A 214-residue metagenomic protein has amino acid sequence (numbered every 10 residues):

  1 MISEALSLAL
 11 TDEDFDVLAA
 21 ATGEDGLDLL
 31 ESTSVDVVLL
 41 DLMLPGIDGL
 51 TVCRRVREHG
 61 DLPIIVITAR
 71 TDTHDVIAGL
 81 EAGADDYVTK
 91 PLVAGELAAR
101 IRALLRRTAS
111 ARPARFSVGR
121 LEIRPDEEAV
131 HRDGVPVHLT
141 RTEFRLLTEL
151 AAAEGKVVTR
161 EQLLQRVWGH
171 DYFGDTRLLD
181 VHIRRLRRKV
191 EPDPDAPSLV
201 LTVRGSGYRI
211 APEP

Functional and structural regions predicted by a protein language model:
M1-L18: Two-component/phosphorelay signaling modules centered on CheY-like receiver
A19-V37: Acidic, metal-coordinating helix/loop segments flanking the phosphotransfer/catalytic sites of two-component signaling
G26, G79-L80, L163: Residue preferences within the helical output face of two-component receiver
T33, P91, A153-E154: Short helix/strand-capping hinge loops at secondary-structure junctions that flank key functional elements
S34-D36, H59-I64, F173: His-Asp phosphorelay/catalytic-motif detector in bacterial-type signaling
P45-R54, E58-H59, P63-S117: Basic, amphipathic DNA-recognition helix from helix-turn-helix-like DNA-binding domains
R102-V157, E161: Short, Lys/Arg-enriched segments at the junction into DNA-binding effector domains of transcriptional regulators
A111-P113, H138, V181-I183, R187-P214: DNA-binding patch around the recognition helix
